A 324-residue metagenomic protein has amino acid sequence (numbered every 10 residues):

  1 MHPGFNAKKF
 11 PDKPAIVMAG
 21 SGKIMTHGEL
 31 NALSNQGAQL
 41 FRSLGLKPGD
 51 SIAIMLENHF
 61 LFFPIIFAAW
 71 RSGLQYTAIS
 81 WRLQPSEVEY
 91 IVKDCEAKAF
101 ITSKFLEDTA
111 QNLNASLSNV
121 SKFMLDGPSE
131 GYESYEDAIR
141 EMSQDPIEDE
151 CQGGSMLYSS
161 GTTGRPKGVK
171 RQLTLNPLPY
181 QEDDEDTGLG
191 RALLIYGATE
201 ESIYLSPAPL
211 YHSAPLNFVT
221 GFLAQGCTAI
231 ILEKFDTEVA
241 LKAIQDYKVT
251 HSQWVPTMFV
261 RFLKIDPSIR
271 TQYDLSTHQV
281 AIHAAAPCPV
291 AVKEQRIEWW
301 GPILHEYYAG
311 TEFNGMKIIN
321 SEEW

Functional and structural regions predicted by a protein language model:
M1-I16, A32, G154: A short N-terminal helical cap/helix-turn-helix that marks the beginning of AMP-binding/adenylate-forming
F5-K9, L44, E57-F60, P209-L210: AMP-binding (ANL) adenylation modules
A15-H59, F63, Q84-E89: Conserved AMP-binding/adenylate-forming core of the ANL superfamily
S51, E57-P85, K93-A99, L113 (+4 more regions): A short helix-loop-beta submotif of the ANL/AMP-binding
I52, A69, F100, S159-T162 (+7 more regions): Conserved S/T- and glycine-rich ATP-binding loop of Class I adenylate-forming
D108-L157, R165, R171-L189, D266: ANL superfamily adenylate-forming
S155-L157, A224, V249-W254, L263-W324: Gly/Ser/Thr-rich phosphate-binding loop
P177-P207, Y211-H251, I265: Conserved AMP-binding/adenylation subdomain of ANL enzymes
